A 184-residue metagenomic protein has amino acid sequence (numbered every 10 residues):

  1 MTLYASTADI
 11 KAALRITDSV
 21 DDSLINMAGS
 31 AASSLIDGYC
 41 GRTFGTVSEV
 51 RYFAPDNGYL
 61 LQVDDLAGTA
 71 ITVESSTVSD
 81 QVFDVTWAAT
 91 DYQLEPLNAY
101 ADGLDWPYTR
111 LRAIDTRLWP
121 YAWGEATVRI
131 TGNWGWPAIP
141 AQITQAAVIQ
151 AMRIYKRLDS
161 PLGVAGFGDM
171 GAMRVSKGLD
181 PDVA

Functional and structural regions predicted by a protein language model:
M1-A184: Divalent metal-cofactor coordination and adjacent catalytic microenvironments
